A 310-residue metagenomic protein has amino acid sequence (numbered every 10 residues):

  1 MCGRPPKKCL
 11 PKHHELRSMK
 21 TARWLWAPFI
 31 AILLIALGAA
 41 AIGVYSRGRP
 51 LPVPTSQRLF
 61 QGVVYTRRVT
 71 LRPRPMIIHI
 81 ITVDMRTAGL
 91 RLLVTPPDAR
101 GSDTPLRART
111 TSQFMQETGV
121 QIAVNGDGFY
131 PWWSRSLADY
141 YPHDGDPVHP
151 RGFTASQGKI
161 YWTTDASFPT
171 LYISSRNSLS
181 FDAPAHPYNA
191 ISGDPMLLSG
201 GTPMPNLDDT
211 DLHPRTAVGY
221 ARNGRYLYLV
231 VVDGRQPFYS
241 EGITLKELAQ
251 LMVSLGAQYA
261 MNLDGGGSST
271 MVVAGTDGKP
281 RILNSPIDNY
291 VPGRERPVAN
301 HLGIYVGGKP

Functional and structural regions predicted by a protein language model:
G3-R4, C9-P310: Gly/Ser/Thr/Pro-rich low-complexity, intrinsically disordered segments
